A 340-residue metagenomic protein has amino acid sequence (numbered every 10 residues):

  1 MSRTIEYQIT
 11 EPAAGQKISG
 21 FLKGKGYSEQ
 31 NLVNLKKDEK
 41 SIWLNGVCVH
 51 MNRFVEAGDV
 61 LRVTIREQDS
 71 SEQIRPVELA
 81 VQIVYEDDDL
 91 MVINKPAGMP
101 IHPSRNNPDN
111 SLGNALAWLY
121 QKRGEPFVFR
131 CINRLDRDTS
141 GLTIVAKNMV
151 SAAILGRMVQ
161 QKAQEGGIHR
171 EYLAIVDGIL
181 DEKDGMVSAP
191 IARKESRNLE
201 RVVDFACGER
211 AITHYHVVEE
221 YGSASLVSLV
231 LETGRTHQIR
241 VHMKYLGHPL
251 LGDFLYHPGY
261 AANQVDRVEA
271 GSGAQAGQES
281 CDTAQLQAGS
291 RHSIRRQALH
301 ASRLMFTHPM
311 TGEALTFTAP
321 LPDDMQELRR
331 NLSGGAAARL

Functional and structural regions predicted by a protein language model:
M1-L35, V81, A206, E232 (+1 more regions): Pseudouridine synthases involved in rRNA/tRNA modification
M1-S188, A192-E195, D324-L332, R339: RNA pseudouridine synthases
N45, H102-P103, R201-V202, V227 (+1 more regions): Thr-Gly-centered strand-to-loop micro-motif
D59-D69, N198, S272-A284: Short, basic/low-complexity N-terminal boundary segments at the transition from targeting/disordered tails
I83, V176, H214-V217, L250: Conserved hydrophobic positions within beta-strands
E125-G156, A189-H248, I294-L340: The conserved catalytic core of RNA pseudouridine synthases
